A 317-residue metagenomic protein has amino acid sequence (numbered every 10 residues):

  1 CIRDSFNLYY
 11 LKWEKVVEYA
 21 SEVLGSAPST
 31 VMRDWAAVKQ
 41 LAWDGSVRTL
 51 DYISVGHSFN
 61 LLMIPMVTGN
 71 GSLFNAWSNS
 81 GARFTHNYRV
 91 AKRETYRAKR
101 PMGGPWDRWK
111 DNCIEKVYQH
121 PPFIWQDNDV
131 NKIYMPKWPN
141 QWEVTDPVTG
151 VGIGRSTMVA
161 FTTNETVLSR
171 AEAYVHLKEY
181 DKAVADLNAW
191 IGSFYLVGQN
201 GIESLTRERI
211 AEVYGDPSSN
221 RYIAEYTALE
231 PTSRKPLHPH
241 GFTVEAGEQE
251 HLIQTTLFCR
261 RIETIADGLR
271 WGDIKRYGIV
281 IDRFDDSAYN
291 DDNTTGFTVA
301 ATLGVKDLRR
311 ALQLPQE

Functional and structural regions predicted by a protein language model:
R3-T68, N112-E317: Acidic/polar-rich alpha-helix caps and helix-coil junctions
Y52-I114: C-terminal amphipathic alpha-helical segment
